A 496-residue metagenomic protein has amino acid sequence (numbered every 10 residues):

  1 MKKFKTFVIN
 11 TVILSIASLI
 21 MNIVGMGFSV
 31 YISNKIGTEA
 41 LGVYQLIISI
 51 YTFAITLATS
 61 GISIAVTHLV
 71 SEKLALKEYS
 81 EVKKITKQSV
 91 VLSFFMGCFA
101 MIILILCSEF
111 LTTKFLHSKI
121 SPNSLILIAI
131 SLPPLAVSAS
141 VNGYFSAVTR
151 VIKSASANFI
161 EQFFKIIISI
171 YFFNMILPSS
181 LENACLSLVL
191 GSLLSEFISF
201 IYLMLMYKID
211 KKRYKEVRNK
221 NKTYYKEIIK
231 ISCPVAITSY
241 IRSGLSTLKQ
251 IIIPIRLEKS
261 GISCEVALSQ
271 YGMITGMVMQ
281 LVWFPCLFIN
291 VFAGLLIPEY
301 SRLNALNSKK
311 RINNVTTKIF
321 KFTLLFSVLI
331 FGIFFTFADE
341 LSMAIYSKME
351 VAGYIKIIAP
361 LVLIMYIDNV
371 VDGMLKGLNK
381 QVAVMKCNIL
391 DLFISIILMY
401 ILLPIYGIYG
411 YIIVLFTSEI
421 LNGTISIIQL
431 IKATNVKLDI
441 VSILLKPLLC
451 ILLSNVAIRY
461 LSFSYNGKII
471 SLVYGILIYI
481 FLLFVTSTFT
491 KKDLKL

Functional and structural regions predicted by a protein language model:
M1-K3, L181-V189, I201-Y240, N307-K310 (+1 more regions): Interhelical loop/hinge segments that connect adjacent transmembrane helices in multipass membrane
M1-V24, S80, K84, K222-R242 (+1 more regions): N-terminal membrane topogenesis motif
M21, G25, S29, S60-T67 (+8 more regions): Short runs within selected transmembrane alpha-helices of multi-pass transporters and secretion channels
I32-F53, L181, C185-L186, K226-I231 (+3 more regions): Interfacial/gating helices of multi-pass transporter permease domains
S60-A75, V282-S308, T316, F320: Helix-loop junctions and terminal segments of transmembrane helices in multi-pass membrane transport/translocation
K77-K87, F99-I128, P178-S187, A344-Y354 (+1 more regions): Membrane-interface helix-capping segments at transmembrane helix termini in multi-pass transporters
K87-K114, Y171, N313-I364, I396-I397: Alpha-helical transmembrane segments of multi-pass membrane transport and lipid-handling proteins
R459-L496: Membrane-proximal transmembrane or re-entrant/amphipathic helices at the cytosolic face
